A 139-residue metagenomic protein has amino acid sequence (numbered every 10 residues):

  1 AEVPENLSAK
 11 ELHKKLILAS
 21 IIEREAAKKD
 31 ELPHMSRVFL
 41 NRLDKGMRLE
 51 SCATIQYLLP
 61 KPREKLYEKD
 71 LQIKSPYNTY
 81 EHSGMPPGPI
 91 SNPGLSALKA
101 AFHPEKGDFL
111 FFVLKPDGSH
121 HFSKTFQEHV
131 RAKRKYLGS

Functional and structural regions predicted by a protein language model:
A1-S139: Bacterial extracytoplasmic/cell-wall-associated proteins, especially those involved in peptidoglycan
